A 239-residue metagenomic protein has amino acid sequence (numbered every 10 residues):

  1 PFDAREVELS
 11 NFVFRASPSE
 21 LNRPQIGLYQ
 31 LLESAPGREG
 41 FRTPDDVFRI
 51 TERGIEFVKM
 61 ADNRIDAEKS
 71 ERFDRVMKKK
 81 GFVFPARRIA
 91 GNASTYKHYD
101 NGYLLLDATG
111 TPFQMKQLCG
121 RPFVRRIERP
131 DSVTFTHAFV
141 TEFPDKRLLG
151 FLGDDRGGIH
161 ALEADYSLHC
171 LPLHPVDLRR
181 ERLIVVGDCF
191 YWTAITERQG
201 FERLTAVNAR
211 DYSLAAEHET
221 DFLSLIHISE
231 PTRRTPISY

Functional and structural regions predicted by a protein language model:
P1-R15, A35-V58, G91-D107, F113-Q114 (+2 more regions): Short beta-strand elements that form the blades of beta-propeller/WD-repeat-like and other beta-sheet-rich scaffold
A4-G27, I55-P85, F113-P130, G158-L178 (+1 more regions): Surface-exposed loop/turn elements that mediate protein-protein interactions on large endomembrane-trafficking
I26-R38, F84-A93, S132-E142, P175-F190: Repeated scaffold domains used in trafficking and secretory/extracellular systems, primarily beta-propellers
Y29, Y96-Y99, Y103, Y166 (+3 more regions): Sequence-level detector for tyrosine residue identity
Y29-R49, R72-F82: Short N-terminal signal/transit or membrane-insertion segments and the immediately adjacent low-complexity/disordered
R64, F82-F143, L149-F151: Long alpha-helical, hydrophobic tracts
R125-R126, T136-W192: Beta-sheet-dominated scaffold domains
S224-Y239: Residue-level detector of conserved catalytic or cofactor/ligand-binding positions in enzyme active sites
